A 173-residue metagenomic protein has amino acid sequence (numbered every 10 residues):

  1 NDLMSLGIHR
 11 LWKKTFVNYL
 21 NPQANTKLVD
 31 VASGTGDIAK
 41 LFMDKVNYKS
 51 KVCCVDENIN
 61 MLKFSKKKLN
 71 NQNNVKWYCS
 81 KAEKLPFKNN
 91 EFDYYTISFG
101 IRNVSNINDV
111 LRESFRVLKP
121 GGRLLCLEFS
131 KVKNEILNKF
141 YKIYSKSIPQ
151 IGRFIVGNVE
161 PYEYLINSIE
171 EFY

Functional and structural regions predicted by a protein language model:
L6-A24, L41: Conserved alpha-helix/loop element of class I SAM-dependent methyltransferases that forms part of the SAM/SAH-binding
K27-K84: Class I SAM-dependent methyltransferase SAM/SAH-binding core
D56-E57, N106, F129: Short beta->alpha hinge that forms the Motif I/post-I loop of the SAM-binding pocket
E83-Y95: A short acidic, Gly/Pro-enriched loop at the edge of an enzyme's catalytic core that lines a small-molecule cofactor
D93-N106: A short SAM/SAH-binding and catalytic strip from SAM-dependent methyltransferases
N108-R123: A short glycine-rich, Lys/Arg-flanked "PGG" loop and its adjoining helix->strand segment in the class I
K131-Y173: C-terminal alpha-helical "lid/dimerization" subdomain adjacent to the S-adenosyl-L-methionine
